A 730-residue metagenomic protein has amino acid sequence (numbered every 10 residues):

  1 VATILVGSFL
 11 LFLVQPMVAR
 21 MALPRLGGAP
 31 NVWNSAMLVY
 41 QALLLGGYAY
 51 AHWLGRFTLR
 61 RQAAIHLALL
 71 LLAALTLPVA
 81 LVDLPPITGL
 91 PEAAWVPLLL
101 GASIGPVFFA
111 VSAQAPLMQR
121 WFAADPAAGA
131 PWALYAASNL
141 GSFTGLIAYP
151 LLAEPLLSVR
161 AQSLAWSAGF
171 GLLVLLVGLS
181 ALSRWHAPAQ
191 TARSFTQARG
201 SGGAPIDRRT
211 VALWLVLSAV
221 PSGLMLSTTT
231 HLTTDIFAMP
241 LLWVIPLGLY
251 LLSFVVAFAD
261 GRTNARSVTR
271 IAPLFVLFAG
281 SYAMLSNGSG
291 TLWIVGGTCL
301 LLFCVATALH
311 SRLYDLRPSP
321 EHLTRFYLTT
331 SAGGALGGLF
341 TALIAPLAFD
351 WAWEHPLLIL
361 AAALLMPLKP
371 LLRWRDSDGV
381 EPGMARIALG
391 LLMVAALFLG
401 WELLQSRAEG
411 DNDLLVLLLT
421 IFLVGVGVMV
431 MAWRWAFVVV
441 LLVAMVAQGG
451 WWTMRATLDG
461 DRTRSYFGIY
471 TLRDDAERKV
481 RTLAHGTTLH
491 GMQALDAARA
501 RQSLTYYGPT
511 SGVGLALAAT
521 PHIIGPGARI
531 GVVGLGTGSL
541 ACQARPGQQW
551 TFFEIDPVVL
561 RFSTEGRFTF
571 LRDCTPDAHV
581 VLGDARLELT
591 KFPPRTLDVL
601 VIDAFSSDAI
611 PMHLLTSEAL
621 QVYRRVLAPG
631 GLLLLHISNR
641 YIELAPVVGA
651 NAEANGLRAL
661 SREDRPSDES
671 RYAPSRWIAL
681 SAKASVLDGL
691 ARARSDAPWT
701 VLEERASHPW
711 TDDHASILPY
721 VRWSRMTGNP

Functional and structural regions predicted by a protein language model:
V1-A697, S716-P730: Alpha-helical transmembrane segments of multi-pass membrane proteins
S707-D713: Catalytic cores of histone-lysine modification enzymes
